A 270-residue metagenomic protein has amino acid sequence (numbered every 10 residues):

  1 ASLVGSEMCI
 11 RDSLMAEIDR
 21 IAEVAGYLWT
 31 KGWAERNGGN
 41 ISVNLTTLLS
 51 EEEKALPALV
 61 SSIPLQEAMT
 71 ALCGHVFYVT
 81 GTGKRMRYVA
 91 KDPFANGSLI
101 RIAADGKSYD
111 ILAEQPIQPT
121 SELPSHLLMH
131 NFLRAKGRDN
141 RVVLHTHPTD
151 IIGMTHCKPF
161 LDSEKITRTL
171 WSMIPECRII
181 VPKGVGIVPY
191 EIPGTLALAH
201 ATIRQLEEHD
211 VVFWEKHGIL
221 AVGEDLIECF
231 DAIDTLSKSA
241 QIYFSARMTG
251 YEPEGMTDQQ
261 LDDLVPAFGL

Functional and structural regions predicted by a protein language model:
A1-I10: Single conserved hydrophobic/aromatic residue that forms the stacking wall/gate of nucleotide- or nucleobase-binding
R11, I111-T120, V185-P193: Flexible, glycine/proline-enriched loop segments at strand-loop-helix junctions that form or flank small-ligand binding
R11-L14, I21-E23, Y27, R138-D139 (+2 more regions): A conserved C-terminal secondary-structure "cap"
M15-K136: An anion-binding catalytic pocket shared by soluble metabolic enzymes
V43, S125, M129, R141-L161 (+1 more regions): Histidine-centered catalytic micro-motifs
V89-P93, M154-K158, S163-I166, L198-H200 (+2 more regions): A short secondary-structure junction signal
T120-N131, T169-M173, Y190-Q205: Active-site glycine-rich loop that binds ribose-phosphate moieties when present
T146-Y190: Class I SAM-dependent methyltransferase SAM-binding "motif I" and its flanking Rossmann-like core
